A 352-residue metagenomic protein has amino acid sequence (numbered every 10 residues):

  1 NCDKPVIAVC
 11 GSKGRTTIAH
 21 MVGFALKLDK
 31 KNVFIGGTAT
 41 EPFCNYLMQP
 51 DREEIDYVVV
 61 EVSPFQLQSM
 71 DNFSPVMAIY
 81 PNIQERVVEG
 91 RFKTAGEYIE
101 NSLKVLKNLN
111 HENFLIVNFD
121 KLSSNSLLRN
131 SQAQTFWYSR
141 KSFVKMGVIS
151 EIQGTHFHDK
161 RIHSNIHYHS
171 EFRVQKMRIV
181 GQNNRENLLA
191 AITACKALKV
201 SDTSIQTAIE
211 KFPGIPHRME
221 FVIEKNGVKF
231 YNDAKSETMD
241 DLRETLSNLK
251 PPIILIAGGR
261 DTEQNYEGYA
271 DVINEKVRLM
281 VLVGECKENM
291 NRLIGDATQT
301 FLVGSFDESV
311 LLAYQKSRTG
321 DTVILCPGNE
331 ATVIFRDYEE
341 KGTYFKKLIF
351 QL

Functional and structural regions predicted by a protein language model:
N1-A8, H20-M21, E210, R218-E220 (+2 more regions): Short, basic phosphate-binding NTP loop
N1-T38: Walker A (P-loop) phosphate-binding motif
V33-D51: Conserved substrate/cofactor phosphate-moiety recognition/catalytic segment in nucleotide-dependent phosphotransferases
D51-V144, V148-S150, F172-I179, T332-E339: Flexible active-site lid/hinge loop adjacent to a nucleotide/diphosphate and Mg2+-phosphate binding pocket
L115-F119, I256-A257, K276-E285: Short internal beta-strands
Q132-I152, Q206-E210, E220, T300-D307: Beta-strand->loop->alpha-helix junctions that form or flank phosphate-binding loops in nucleotide-handling enzymes
F172-R278: Nucleotide phosphate-binding/pyrophosphate-handling subdomain across enzymes that bind or process nucleotide phosphates
E267-D321: C-terminal helical cap/extension that packs against the catalytic core of soluble nucleotide-cofactor enzymes
